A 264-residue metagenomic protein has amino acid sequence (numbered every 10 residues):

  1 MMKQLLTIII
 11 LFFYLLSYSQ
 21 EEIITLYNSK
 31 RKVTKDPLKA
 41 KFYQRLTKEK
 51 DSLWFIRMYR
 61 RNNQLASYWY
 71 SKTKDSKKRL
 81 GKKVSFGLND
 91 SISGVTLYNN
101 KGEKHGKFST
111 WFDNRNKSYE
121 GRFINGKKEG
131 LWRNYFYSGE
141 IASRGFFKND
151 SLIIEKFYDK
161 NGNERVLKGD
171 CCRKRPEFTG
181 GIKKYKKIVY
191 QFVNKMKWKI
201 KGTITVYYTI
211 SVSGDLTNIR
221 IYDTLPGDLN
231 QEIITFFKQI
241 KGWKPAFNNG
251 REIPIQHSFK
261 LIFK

Functional and structural regions predicted by a protein language model:
M1-T25: Bacterial Sec-dependent N-terminal signal peptides
Q20-F112, N116-I124, E129-N134, E140-K148 (+4 more regions): Periodic aromatic/glycine/histidine/acidic cluster detector with a strong bias toward beta-strand repeat architectures
G81, G106, I204-V206, I255-F259: Hydrophobic residues positioned within well-ordered beta-strands of beta-sheet architectures
Y135, S211, I262-K264: Solvent-exposed residues in well-ordered beta-strands and their adjoining turns, especially edge/terminal strands
T179, M196-K199, I234-K264: Short, positively biased Gly/Pro-containing turn/loop motifs at secondary-structure boundaries
T179-K183, T224-G227, Q231: Soluble non-cytosolic domains of exported or imported proteins
K187, Q191, Q231-K238: Solvent-exposed, polar/charged alpha-helical surfaces in well-ordered, non-transmembrane soluble domains, broadly
I200-L225, I233, F237: Short tight loops/turns at secondary-structure junctions
